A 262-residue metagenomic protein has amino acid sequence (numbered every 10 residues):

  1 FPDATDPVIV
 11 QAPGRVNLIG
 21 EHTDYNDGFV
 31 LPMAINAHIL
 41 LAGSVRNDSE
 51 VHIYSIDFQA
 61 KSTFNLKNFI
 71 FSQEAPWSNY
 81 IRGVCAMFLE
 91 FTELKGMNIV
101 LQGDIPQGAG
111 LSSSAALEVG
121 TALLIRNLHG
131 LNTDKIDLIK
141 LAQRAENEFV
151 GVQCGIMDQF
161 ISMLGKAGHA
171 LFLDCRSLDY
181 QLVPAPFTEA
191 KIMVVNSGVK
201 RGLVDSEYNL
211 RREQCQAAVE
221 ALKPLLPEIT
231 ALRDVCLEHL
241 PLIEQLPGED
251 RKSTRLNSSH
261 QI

Functional and structural regions predicted by a protein language model:
F1-A115, V119-K135, K140-R144, F149 (+4 more regions): ATP-binding N-lobe of GHMP and related small-molecule kinases
P2-R15, L40-E74, H169-S258: C-terminal nucleotide
